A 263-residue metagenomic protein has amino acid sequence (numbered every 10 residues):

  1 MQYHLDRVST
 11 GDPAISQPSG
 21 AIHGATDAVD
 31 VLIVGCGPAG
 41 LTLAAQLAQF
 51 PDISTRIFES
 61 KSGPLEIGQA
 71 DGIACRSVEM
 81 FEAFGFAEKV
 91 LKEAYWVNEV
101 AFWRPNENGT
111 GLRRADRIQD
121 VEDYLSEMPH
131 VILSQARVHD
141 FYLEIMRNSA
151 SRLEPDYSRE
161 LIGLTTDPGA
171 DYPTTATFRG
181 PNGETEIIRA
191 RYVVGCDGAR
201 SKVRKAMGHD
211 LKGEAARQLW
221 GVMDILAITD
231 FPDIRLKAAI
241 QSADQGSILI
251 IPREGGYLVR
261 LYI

Functional and structural regions predicted by a protein language model:
M1-V31, Q46-S54, Y172: Extreme N-terminal leader/targeting segments of oxidoreductases
D27-V29, N182-Y192: Core beta-strand elements of the Rossmann-like FAD/NAD(P) dinucleotide-binding domain in flavoenzyme oxidoreductases
I33-G35, A44, F81, H139-Y142 (+4 more regions): Conserved structural-core and active-site-/substrate-pathway-adjacent residues in large, well-folded domains of enzymes
C36-P38, Q135: Glycine-rich Rossmann-fold phosphate-binding loop(s) that bind the pyrophosphate of adenine dinucleotide cofactors
Q46-D71: Glycine-rich FAD pyrophosphate-binding loop
E66-N148, S158, T165, S242 (+1 more regions): Active-site-adjacent segment of FAD-dependent monooxygenases/related oxidoreductases
W103, E144, Y192, C196-I263: Conserved FAD-binding catalytic core of PHBH/FMO-like flavoproteins
Y157-T174: A conserved short coil-to-beta-strand element within the FAD-binding core of flavoproteins
